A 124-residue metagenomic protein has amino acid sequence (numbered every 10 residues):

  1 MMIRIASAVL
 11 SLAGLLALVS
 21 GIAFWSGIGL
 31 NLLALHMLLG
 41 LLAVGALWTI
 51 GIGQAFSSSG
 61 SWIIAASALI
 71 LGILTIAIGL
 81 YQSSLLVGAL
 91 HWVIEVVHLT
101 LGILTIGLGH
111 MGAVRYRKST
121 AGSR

Functional and structural regions predicted by a protein language model:
M1-R124: Polytopic transmembrane helical bundles with strong interfacial aromatic enrichment
